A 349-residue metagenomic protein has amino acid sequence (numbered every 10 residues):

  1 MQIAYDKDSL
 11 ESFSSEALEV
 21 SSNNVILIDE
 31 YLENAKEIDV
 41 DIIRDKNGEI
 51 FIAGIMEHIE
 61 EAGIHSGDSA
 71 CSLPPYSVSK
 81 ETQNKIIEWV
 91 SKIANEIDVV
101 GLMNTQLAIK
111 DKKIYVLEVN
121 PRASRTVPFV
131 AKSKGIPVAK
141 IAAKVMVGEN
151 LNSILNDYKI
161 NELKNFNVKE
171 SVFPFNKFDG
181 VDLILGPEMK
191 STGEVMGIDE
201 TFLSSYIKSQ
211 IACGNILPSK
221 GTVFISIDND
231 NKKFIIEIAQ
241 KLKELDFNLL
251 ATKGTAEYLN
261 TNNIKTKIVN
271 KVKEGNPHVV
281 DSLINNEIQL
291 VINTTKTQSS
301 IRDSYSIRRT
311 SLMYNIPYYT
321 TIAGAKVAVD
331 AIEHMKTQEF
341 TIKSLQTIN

Functional and structural regions predicted by a protein language model:
M1, K271, V280-N349: Peripheral docking tails and interdomain loops at the edges of cofactor- or intermediate-handling domains
M1-S219: ATP-dependent carboxylate activation and anion-phosphoryl transfer catalytic cores that bind Mg-ATP to form
R122, D228-D230, T295-S299: Short glycine-rich anion-binding loops that position phosphate/pyrophosphate groups of nucleotides and phosphorylated
Q210-V223, L242-E244, S282-I288: Glycine-rich phosphate/diphosphate-binding loops that line cofactor/substrate pockets in enzymes
F224, D246-Y258: Short internal beta-strands
I238-E244, L312: Surface-exposed amphipathic alpha-helices with a cationic face
